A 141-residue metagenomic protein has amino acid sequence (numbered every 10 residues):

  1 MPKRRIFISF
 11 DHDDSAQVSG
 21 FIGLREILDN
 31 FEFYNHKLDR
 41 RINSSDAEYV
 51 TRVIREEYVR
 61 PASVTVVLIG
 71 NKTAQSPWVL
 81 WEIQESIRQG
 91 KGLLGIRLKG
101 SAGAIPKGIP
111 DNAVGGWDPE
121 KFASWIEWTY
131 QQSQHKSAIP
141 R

Functional and structural regions predicted by a protein language model:
M1-F7, G23, D46, G100-R141: C-terminal interaction surface of TIR/SEFIR-family domains
M1-P61, K136-R141: Conserved N-terminal substructure of TIR/SEFIR domains
F10, I69, R97: Short beta-strand/turn micro-motifs composed of small residues that flank or help shape donor/cofactor-binding pockets
S15-V18, Q75-P77, S101-P106: Short catalytic/ligand-binding loop motif for oxyanion handling, primarily in non-cytosolic enzymes, centered on
A62-V67: Inter-motif core of Ras-like GTPase G domains
K72-R88: Conserved TIR/SEFIR loop-to-helix hotspot centered on a Trp-containing motif with a nearby acidic residue
R88-L94: A short helix->loop->beta-strand "cap" motif at the edges of active sites that frequently abuts
